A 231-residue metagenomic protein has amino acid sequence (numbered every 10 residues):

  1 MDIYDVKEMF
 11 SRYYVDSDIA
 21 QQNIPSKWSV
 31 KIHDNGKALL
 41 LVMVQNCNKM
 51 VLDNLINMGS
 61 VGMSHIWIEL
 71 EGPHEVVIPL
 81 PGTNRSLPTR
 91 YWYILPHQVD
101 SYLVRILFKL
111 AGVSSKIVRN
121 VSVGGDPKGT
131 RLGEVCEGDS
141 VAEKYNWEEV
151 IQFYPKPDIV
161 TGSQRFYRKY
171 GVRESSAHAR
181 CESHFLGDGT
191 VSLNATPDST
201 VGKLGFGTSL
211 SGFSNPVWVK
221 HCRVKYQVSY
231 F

Functional and structural regions predicted by a protein language model:
M1-Y4, E8, Y13, I19 (+2 more regions): Structured soluble/peripheral alpha/beta segments that form catalytic or ligand/cofactor-binding pockets
F108-F231: Interaction-surface and assembly-scaffold signal
